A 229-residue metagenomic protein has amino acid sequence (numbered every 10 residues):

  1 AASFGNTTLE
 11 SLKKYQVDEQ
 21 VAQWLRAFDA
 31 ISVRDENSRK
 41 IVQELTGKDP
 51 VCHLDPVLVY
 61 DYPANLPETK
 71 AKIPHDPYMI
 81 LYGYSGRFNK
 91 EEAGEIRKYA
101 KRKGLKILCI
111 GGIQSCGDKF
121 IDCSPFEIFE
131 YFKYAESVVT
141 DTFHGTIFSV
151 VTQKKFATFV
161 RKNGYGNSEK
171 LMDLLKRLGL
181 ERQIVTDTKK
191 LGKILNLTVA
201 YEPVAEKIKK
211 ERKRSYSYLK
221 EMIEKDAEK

Functional and structural regions predicted by a protein language model:
A1-K229: Active-site anion-handling motifs in enzyme catalytic cores
